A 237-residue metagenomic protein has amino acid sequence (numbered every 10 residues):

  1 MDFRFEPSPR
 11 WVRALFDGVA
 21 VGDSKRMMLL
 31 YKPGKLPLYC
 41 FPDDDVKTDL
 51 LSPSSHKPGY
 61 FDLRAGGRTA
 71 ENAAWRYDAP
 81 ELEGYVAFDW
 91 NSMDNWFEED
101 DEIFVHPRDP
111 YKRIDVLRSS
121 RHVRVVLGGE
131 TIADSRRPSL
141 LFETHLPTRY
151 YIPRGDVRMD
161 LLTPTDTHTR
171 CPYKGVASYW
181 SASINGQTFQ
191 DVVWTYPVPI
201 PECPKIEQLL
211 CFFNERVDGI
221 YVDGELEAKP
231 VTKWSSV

Functional and structural regions predicted by a protein language model:
M1-V237: Terminal leader/tail segments of proteins
